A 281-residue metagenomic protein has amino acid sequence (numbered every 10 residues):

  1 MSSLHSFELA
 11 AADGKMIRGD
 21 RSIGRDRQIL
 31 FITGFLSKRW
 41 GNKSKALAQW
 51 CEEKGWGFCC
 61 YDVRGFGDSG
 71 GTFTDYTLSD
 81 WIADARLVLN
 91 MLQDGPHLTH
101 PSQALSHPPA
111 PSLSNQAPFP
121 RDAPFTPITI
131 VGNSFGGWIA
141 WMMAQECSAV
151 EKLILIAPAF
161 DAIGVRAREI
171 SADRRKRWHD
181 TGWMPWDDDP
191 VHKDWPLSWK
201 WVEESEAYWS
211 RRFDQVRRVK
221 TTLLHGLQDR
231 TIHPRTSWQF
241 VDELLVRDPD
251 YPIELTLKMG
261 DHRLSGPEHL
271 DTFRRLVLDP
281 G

Functional and structural regions predicted by a protein language model:
M1-I23: N-terminal cap/lid segment of alpha/beta-hydrolase-fold proteins
D26-G34: Short beta-strand element of the alpha/beta-hydrolase
L36-A48: The serine-hydrolase catalytic nucleophile loop
A48-G70: Conserved alpha/beta-hydrolase
G67-P96: Catalytic nucleophile-loop/oxyanion-hole region of alpha/beta-hydrolase and closely related hydrolase-like folds
L98, A123-N133: Alpha/beta-hydrolase fold nucleophile elbow
L98, W138, A149-P252, T256-R274 (+1 more regions): The alpha/beta-hydrolase serine catalytic core
G132-G136, A140: Gly/Ala-rich beta-loop-alpha elbow adjacent to hydrolase catalytic centers
